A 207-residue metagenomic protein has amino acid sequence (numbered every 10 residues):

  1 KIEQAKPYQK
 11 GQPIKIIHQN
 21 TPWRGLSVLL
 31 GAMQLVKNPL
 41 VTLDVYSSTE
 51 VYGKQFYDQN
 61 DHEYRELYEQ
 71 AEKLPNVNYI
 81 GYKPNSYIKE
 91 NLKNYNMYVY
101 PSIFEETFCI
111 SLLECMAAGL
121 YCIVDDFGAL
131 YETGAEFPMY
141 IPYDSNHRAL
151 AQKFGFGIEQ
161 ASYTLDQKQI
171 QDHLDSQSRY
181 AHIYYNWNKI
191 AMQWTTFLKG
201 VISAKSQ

Functional and structural regions predicted by a protein language model:
P7-R24, L30-L35, L43-D44: Conserved donor-binding/catalytic core segment of Leloir-type glycosyltransferases
Y57-S86: Nucleotide-activated donor-binding/catalytic signature segment of Leloir-type glycosyltransferases, i.e., the conserved
P84-Y95, A117, Y131: Short acidic alpha-helix that forms the nucleotide-activated donor recognition element in Leloir-type transferases
K93-T107, L120: Acidic donor-binding loop of glycosyltransferase active sites
E106-C109, M116, D126: Short glycine/acidic-rich beta->alpha loop that forms part of the nucleotide-sugar donor binding site in diverse
Y121-V124, Y131: Short hydrophobic beta-strand element within catalytic cores of glycosyltransferases and related nucleotide-activated
Y131-A161: Change "using UDP/GDP/dTDP sugars" to "using nucleotide sugars
S145, A149, Q167-I202: A charged, aromatic-enriched C-terminal amphipathic alpha-helix characteristic of glycosyltransferases across folds
